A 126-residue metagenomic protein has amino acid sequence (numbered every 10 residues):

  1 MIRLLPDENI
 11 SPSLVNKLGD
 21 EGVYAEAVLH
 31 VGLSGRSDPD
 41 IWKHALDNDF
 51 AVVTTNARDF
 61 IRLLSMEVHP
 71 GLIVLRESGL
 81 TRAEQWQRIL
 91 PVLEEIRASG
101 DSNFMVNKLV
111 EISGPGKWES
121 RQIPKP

Functional and structural regions predicted by a protein language model:
I2-E8, P12, N16, D20-E21 (+3 more regions): Acidic, PIN/NYN-like endoribonuclease modules and their adjacent C-terminal/linker elements
Y24-G32: A short beta-strand-loop structural module common to alpha/beta enzyme folds
L29, N56, L75-E77: Short beta->alpha connector loops at strand-helix junctions that form conserved, small/polar/Pro-enriched
R36-F50: Acidic, metal-associated active-site segment
L46-L63: Acidic, metal-binding active-site segment of PIN/NYN-like and related structure-specific nucleases
